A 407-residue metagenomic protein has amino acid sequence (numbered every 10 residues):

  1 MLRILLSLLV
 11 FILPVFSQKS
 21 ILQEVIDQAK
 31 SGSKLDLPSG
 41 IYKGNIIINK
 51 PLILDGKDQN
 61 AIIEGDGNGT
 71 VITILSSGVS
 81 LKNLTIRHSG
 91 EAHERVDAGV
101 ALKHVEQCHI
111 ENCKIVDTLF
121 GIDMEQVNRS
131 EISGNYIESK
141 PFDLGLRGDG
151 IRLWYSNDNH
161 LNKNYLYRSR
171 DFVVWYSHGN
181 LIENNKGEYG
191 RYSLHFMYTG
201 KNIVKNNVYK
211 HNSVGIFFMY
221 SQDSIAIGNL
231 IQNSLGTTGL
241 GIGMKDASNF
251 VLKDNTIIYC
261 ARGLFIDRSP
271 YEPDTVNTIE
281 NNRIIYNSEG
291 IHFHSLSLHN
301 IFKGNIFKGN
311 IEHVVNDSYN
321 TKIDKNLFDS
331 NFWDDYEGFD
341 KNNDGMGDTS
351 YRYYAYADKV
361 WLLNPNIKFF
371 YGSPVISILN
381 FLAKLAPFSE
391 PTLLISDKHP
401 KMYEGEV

Functional and structural regions predicted by a protein language model:
M1-L8: Sec-dependent signal peptide recognition, specifically the positively charged N-region followed immediately by
I12-P14: N-terminal signal peptide c-region/cleavage motif recognized by signal peptidases
F16-I47: Acidic Gly/Asp/Thr-rich repetitive segments characteristic of extracellular carbohydrate-active and adhesion proteins
K43-D55, I62-C108, F120-V127, L153: Extracellular beta-strand-rich solenoid/capping regions of secreted or surface-exposed proteins that bind or remodel
G65-T73, E94-L102, D117-M124, L144-W154 (+7 more regions): Extracellular beta-strand/beta-solenoid scaffold signature
I122-I227, I231: Solenoidal tandem-repeat scaffolds enriched in leucines and small polar residues
L235-T237, G241, F250, G263-E272 (+3 more regions): Functionally critical loop-and-helix segments that line ligand-binding/catalytic clefts of soluble enzyme domains
